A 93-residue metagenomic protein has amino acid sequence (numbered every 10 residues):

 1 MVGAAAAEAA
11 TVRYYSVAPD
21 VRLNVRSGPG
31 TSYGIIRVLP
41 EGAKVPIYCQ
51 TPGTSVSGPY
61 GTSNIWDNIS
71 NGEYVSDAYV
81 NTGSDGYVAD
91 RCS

Functional and structural regions predicted by a protein language model:
A4-A6, W66: A generic alpha-helix preference that emphasizes hydrophobic side chains
A6-S27, V38-E41, G86-S93: SH3-family beta-barrel domains
P29-G34: Short alpha-helix capping/helix-loop boundary micro-motifs
R37-D85: SH3/SH3-like beta-barrel superfamily modules
